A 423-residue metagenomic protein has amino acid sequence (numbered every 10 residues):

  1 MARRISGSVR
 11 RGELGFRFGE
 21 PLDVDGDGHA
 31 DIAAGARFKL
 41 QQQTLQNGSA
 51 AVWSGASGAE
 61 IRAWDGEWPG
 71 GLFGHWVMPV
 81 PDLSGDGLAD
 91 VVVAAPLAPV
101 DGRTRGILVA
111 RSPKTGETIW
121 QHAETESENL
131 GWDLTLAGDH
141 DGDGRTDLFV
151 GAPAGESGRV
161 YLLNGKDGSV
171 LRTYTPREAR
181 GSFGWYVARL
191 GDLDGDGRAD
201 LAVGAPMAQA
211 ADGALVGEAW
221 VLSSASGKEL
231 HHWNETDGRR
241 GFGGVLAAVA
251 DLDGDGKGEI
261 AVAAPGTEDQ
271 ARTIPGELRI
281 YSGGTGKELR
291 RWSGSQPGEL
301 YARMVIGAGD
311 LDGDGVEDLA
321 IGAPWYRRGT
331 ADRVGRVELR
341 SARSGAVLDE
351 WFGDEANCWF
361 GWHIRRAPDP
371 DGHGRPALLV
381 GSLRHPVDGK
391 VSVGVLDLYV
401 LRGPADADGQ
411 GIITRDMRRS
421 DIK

Functional and structural regions predicted by a protein language model:
M1-E13, I32, N47-L72, V91 (+10 more regions): Blade-edge motifs of beta-propeller repeat domains
V9, D25, W68, S84 (+10 more regions): Surface-exposed coil/turn segments at beta-strand junctions on protein surfaces, enriched
E13, D27, L45, L72 (+15 more regions): A generic fold-level signal
F16-G26, H75-L83, W132-H140, W185-G195 (+4 more regions): Beta-propeller blade termini
G26-G35, G85-A94, G142-G151, G195-G204 (+3 more regions): Acidic/hydrophobic-patterned starts of short beta strands in beta-sheet-rich repeat architectures
R37-F38, D82, P96-L97, D139 (+9 more regions): Flexible loop residues that form catalytic and substrate-binding hotspots at small-molecule/glycan-binding clefts
F38-Q43, L97-D101, A154-S157, M207-D212 (+3 more regions): Short glycine/acidic-enriched loop and turn motifs that connect beta-strands
